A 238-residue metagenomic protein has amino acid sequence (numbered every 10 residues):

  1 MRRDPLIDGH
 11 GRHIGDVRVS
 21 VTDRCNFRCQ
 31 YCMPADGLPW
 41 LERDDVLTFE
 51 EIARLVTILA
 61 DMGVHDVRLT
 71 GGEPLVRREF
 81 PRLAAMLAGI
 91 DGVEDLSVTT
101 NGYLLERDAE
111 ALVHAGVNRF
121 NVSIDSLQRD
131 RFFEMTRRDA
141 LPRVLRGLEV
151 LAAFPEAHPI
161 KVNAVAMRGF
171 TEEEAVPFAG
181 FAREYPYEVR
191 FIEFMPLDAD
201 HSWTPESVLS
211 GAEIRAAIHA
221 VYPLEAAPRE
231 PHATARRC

Functional and structural regions predicted by a protein language model:
R2-G9: A detector for short, charged/polar N-terminal pre-domain segments
G9-F49: Canonical Radical SAM [4Fe-4S] cluster-binding loop centered on the CxxxCxxC motif and its immediate flanking residues
G15, G63-H65, T234-R236: A generic structural signal for short beta-strands and their flanking turns/coil linkers
T22, P34-A35, S123-L127, I192-F194: Generic beta-structure capping elements
G37-E42, Q128-M135, D198-S202: A short acidic, helix-capping loop that chelates divalent metal ions and anchors anionic groups
V46-R68, V76-E188: Radical SAM/AdoMet-radical enzyme domain recognition
E73: Conserved G/P- and acidic residue-centered "switch" motifs that form tight phosphate/ATP-binding loops in soluble
E172-A175, F181-E184, E188-C238: A C-terminal junction/extension of Radical SAM enzymes
